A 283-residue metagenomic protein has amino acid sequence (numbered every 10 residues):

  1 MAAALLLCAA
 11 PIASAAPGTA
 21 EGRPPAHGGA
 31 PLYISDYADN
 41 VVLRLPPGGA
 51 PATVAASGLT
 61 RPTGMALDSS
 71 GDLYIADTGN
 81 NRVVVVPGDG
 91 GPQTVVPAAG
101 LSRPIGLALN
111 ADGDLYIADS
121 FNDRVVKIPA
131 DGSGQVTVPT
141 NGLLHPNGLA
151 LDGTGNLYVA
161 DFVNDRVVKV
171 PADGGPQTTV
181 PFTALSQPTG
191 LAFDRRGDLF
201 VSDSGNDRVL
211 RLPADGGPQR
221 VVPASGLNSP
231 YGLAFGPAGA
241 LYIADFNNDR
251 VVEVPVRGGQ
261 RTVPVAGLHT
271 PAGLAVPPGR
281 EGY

Functional and structural regions predicted by a protein language model:
M1-P17: Secretory targeting and sorting signals
G18-G29, G58-S70, A99-D112, G142-T154 (+3 more regions): Beta-rich, blade/repeat-based domains predominating in secreted/periplasmic proteins but also intracellular
P31-I34, D72-Y74, D114-Y116, N156-Y158 (+3 more regions): Conserved beta-propeller blade signature
Y37, T78-G79, G88, S120 (+3 more regions): Short loop/turn segments immediately following the C-termini of beta-strands
N40-R44, N81-V85, D123-K127, D165-K169 (+2 more regions): A short loop-to-beta-strand structural motif that recurs across blades of beta-propeller domains
L45-A50, V86-G91, I128-S133, V170-G175 (+2 more regions): Short loop/turn segments that connect beta-strands within beta-propeller blades
P51-A56, P92-A98, G134-T140, P176-F182 (+2 more regions): A short beta-strand motif characteristic of beta-propeller blades
I75-N80, V84, G100-N122, H145-L149 (+1 more regions): A generic tandem-repeat structural signature
